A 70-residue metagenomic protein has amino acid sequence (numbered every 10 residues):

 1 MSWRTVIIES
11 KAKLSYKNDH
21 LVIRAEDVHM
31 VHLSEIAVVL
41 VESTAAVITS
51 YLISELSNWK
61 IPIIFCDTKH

Functional and structural regions predicted by a protein language model:
M1-H70: N-terminal intrinsically disordered, cationic/polar leader segments that include organellar targeting peptides
